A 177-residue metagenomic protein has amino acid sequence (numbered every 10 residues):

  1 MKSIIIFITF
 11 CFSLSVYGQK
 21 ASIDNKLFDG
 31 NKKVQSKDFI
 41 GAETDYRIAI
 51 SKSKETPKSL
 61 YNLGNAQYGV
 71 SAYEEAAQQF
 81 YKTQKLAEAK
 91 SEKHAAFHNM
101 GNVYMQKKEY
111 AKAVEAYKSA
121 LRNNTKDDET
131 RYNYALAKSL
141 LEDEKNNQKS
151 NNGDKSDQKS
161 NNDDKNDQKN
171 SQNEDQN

Functional and structural regions predicted by a protein language model:
M1-L27: Bacterial Sec-dependent N-terminal signal peptides
Q19-K52: Alpha-helical segment of the N-proximal tetratricopeptide repeat
A21, I48, E55-T56, E88-E92 (+1 more regions): Short coil loop/turn residues that delineate tetratricopeptide repeat
D29, D45-A49, P57, F97 (+2 more regions): Solvent-exposed, non-transmembrane interaction/regulatory regions
G41-Y81: N-terminal, post-signal-peptide region of Sec/Tat-exported proteins
N65-N177: Feature detects intrinsically disordered, low-complexity acidic/polar segments
